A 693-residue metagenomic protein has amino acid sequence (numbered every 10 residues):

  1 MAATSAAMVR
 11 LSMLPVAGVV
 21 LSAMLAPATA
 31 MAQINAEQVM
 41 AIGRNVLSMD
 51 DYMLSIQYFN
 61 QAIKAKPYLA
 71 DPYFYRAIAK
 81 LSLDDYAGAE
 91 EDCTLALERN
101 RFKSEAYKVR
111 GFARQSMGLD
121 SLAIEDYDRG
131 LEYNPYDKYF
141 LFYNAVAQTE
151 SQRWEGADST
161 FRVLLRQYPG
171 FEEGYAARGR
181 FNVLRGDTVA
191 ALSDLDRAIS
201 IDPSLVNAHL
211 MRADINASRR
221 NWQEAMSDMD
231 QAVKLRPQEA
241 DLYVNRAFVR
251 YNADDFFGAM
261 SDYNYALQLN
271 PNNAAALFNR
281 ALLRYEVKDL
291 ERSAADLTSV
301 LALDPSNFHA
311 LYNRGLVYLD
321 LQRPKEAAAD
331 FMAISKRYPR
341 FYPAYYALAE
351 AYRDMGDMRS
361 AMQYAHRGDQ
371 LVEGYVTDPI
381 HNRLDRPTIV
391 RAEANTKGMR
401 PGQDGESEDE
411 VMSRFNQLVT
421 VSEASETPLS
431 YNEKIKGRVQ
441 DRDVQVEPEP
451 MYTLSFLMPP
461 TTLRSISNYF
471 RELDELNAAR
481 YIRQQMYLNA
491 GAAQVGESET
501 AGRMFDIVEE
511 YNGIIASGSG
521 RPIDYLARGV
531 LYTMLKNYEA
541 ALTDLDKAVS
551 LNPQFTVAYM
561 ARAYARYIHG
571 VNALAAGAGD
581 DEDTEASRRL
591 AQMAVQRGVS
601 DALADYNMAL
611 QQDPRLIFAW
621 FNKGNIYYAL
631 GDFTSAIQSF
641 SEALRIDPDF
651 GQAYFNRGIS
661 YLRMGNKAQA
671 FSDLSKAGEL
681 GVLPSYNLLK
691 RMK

Functional and structural regions predicted by a protein language model:
N35-E37, A70-D71, S104-E105, K138-Y139 (+12 more regions): Helix-start (N-cap) detector for alpha-helical repeat units in TPR-like alpha-solenoids, especially tetratricopeptide
A41, Y75, V109, Y143 (+11 more regions): Canonical tetratricopeptide repeat
S48-M49, S82, S116, E150-S151 (+12 more regions): Register position in tetratricopeptide repeats
A65, R99, Y133, Q167-Y168 (+11 more regions): Structural marker of alpha-solenoid helical repeat scaffolds
D320, K336-D524, E582-G598: Eukaryotic alpha-helical solenoid repeat scaffolds
